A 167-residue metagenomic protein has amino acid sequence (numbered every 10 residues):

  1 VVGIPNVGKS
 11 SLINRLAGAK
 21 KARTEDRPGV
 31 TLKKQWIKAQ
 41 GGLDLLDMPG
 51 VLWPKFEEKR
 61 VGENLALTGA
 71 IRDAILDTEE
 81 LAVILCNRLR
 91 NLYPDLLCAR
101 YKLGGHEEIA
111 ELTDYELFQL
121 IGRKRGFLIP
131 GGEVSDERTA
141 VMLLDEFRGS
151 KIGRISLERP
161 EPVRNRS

Functional and structural regions predicted by a protein language model:
V1-G18, M48: Glycine-rich phosphate-binding P-loop
K20, E25-S167: Helix-rich effector regions associated with P-loop NTPase G domains
